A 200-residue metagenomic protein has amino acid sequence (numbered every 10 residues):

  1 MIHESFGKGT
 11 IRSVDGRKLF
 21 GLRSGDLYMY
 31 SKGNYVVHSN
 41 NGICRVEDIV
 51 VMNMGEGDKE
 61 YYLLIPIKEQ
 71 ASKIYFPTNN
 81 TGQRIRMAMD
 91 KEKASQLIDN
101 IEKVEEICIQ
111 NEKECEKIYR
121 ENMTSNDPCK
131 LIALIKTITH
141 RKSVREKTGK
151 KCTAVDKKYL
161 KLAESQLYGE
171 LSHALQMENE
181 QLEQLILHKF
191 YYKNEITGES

Functional and structural regions predicted by a protein language model:
H3-Y28: Short, Lys/Arg-enriched N-terminal segments with co-localized hydrophobic residues within the first ~10-30 amino acids
S13, R23, M54-G55, E69 (+2 more regions): Short linear sequence motifs
V14, V36-V37, V46, V50-V51 (+3 more regions): Extended aliphatic helical segments
D15, R23, R45, N100-K103 (+1 more regions): Serine/threonine-rich low-complexity intrinsically disordered regions
G25-R84: A positional/architectural concept
N79-S200: Charge/polar-rich, low-complexity and marginally structured segments
